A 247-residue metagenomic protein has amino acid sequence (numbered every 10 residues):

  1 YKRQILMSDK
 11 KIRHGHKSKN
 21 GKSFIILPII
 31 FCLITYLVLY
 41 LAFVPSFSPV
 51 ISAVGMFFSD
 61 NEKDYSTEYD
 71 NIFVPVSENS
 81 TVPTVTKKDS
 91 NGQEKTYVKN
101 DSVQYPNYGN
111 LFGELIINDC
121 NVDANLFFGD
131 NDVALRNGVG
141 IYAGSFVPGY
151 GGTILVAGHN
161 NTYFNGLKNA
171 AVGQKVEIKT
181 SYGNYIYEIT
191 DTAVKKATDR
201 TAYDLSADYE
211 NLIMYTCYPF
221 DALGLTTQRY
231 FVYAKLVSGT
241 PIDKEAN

Functional and structural regions predicted by a protein language model:
Y1-Q4: Conserved small/polar residues in nucleotide/adenosyl-binding loops
S8, G15-N247: Solvent-exposed, non-transmembrane regions of membrane-associated and secreted proteins
